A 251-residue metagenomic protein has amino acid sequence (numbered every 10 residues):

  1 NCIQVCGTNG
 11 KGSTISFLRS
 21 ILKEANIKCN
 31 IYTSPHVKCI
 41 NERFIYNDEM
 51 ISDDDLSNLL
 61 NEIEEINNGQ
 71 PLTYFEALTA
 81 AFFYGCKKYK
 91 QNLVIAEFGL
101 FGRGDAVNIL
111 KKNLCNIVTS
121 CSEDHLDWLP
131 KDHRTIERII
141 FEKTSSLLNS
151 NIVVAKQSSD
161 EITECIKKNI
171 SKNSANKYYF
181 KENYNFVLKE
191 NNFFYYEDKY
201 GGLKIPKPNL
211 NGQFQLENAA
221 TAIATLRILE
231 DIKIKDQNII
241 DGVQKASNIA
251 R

Functional and structural regions predicted by a protein language model:
N1-V37, C115-I117: Walker A (P-loop) phosphate-binding motif
L18, L22, T79-C86, A219-L229: Buried hydrophobic packing segments
E24-K111, S120-R134: ATP-dependent carboxylate-amine ligase catalytic core
N67-P71, K207-Q213: A short glycine/serine-rich beta->alpha loop
K90-E97, N113-N209, L216-I240: Acidic, Mg2+-coordinating active-site environments of NTP-dependent enzymes
G104-N108, K143, Q213: A generic local secondary-structure boundary/capping motif
D241-R251: Short, intrinsically disordered, charge-balanced linker/junction segments flanking boundaries in proteins
